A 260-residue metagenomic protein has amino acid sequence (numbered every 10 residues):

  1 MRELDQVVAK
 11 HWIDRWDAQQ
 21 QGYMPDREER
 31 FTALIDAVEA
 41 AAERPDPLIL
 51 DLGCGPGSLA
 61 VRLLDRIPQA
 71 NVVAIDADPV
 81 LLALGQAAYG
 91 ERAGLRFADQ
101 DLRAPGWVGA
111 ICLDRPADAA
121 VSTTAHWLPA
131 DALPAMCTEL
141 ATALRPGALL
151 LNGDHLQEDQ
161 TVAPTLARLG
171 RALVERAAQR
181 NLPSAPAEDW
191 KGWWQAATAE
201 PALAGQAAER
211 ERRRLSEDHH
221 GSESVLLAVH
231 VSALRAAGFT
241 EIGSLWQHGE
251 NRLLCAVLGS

Functional and structural regions predicted by a protein language model:
M1-R44, S58-R62: Conserved class I S-adenosyl-L-methionine
P45-G55: Conserved class I S-adenosyl-L-methionine
L50, S58-G106: Class I SAM-dependent methyltransferase SAM/SAH-binding core
A117-A132: A short SAM/SAH-binding and catalytic strip from SAM-dependent methyltransferases
P134-P146: A short glycine-rich, Lys/Arg-flanked "PGG" loop and its adjoining helix->strand segment in the class I
L151-R180: Conserved class I S-adenosyl-L-methionine
G221-A237: Short alpha-helix
T240-S260: Core SAM-dependent methyltransferase catalytic element
